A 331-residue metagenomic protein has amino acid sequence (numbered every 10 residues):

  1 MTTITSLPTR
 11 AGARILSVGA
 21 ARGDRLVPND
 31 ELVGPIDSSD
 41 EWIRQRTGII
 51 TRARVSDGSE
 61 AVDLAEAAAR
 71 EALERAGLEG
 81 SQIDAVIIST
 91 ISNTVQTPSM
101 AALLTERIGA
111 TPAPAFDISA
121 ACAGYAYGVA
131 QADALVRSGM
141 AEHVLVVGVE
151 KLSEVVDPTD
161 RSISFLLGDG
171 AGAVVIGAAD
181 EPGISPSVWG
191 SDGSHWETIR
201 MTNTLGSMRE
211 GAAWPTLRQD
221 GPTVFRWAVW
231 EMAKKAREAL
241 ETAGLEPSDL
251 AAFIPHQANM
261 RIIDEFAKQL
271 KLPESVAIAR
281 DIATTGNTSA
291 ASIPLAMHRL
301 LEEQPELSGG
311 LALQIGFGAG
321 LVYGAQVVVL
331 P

Functional and structural regions predicted by a protein language model:
T2-G58, D160-W230, K234, F317 (+1 more regions): Condensing-enzyme catalytic core mediating Claisen C-C bond formation in acyl metabolism
L7, V62, E66-A69, L73 (+6 more regions): Claisen-condensing/thiolase-fold acyl-transfer catalytic domains that form or cleave C-C bonds in fatty acid
R14-L16, D84-I87, L145, A251 (+1 more regions): Conserved beta-strand elements of the Class I
G19, S89, S119, H143-E150 (+2 more regions): Short beta-strand segments
I36-Q45, V95-G109, L145-L152, M201-R209 (+1 more regions): Acidic-glycine-rich active-site phosphate/pyrophosphate-binding loop
R75, E79-T111: Anion-binding (especially nucleotide phosphate/pyrophosphate-binding) glycine-rich loop and adjoining beta-alpha core
S81-S89, P247-H256: Short glycine-rich phosphate-binding loop at a beta-alpha junction
R137-G170: Flexible, glycine-rich active-site loops centered on histidine and acidic residues that chelate a metal or position
